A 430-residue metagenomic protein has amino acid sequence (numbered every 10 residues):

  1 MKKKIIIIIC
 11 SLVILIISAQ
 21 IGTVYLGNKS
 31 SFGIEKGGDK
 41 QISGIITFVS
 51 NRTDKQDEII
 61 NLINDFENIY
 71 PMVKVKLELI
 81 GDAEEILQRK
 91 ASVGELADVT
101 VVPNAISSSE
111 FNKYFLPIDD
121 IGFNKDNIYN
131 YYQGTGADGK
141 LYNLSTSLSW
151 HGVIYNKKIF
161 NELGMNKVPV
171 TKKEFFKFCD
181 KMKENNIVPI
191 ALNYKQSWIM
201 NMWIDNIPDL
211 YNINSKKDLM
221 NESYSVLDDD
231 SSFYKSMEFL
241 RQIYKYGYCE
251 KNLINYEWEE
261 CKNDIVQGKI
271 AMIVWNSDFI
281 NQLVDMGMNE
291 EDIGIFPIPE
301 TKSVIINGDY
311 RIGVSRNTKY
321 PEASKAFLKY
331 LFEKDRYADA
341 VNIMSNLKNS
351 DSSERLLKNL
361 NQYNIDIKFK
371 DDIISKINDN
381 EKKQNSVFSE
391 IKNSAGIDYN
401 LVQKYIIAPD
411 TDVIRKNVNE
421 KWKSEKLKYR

Functional and structural regions predicted by a protein language model:
M1-I106, E300, D339, T411-V413 (+1 more regions): Conserved N-terminal structural module of periplasmic/extracytoplasmic solute-binding proteins
G27, S375-R430: Conserved C-terminal helix/tail region of periplasmic/extracytoplasmic solute-binding proteins
V49, S107, I243-E322: Extracytoplasmic/periplasmic substrate-binding proteins
N68-I69, K74, K140, L163 (+1 more regions): Extracytoplasmic/periplasmic substrate-recognition and gating elements
P103-G152, F176, M182, G294-F296: Hinge/lid segment of periplasmic solute-binding proteins
F111-Y114, Y131-V168, I187, Y194-N221 (+2 more regions): Periplasmic solute-binding protein
D119-Y129, Y194, Y211-K235, D285-G287 (+1 more regions): Short, solvent-exposed loop/beta-turn-alpha elements that line the ligand-binding surface or hinge of extracytoplasmic
E222-I254: Glycine-centered hinge/linker elements that transmit conformational signals in sensory and ligand-binding systems
